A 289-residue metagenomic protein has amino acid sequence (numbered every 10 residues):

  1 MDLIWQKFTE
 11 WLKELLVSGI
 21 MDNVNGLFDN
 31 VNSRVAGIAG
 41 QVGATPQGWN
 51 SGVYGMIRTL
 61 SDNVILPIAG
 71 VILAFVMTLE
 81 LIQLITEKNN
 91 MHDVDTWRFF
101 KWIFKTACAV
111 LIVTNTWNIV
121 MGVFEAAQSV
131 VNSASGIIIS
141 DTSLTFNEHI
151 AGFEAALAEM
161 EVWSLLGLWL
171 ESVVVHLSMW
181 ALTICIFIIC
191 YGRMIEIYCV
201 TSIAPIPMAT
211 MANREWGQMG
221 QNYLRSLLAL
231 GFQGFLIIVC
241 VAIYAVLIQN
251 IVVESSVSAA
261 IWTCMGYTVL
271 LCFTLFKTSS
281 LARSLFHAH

Functional and structural regions predicted by a protein language model:
M1-I72, K88-W97, A107-S178, G217 (+3 more regions): Gly/Ser-rich, low-complexity
P67-L79, I197: Hydrophobic alpha-helical transmembrane segments
A74-T78, W180, T201, T274: Hydrophobic alpha-helical transmembrane segments of multipass integral membrane proteins
F75, V120, F124-A127, C185-I188 (+3 more regions): Membrane-embedded alpha-helices of multi-pass transport/permease systems
L81-V94, T183-F187, R214-W216: Membrane-water interface regions at transmembrane-helix termini and the short interhelical loops of multi-pass membrane
W102-K105: Elongated alpha-helical scaffolds
V175, M179-M211, R225-L247: Alpha-helical transmembrane segments of helical membrane proteins, especially in multi-pass transport, channel
